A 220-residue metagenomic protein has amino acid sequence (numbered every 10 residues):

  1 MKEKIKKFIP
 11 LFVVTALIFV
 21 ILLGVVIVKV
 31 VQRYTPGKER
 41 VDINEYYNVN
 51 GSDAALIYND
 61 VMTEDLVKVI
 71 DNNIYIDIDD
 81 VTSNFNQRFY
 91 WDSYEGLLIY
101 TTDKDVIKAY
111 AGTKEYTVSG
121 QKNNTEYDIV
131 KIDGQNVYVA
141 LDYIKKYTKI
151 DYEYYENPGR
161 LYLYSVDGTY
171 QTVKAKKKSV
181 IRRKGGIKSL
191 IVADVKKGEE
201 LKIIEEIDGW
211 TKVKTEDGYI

Functional and structural regions predicted by a protein language model:
K2-I207: Primary recognition of N-terminal secretory signal peptides and signal-anchoring hydrophobic helices
R160, V213-K214: Sparse recognition of residues in long alpha-helices and their boundaries
V173-K176, T215-I220: A short macromolecule-binding patch
D208-K212: Short aromatic-glycine-enriched beta-strand elements
